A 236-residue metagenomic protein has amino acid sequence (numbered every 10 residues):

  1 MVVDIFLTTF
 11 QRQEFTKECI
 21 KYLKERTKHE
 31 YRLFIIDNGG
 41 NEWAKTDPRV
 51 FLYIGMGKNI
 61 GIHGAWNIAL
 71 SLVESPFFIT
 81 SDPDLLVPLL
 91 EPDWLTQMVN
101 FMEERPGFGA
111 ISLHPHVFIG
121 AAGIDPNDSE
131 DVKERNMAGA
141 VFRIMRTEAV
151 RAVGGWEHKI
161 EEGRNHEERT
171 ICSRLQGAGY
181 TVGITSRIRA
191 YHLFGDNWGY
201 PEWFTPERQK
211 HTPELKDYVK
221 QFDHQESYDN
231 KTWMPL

Functional and structural regions predicted by a protein language model:
M1-K21: N-proximal low-complexity "stem/linker" segments adjacent to membrane-targeting elements
V3-D4, R32, T170: Cell-envelope/extracellular polymer assembly enzymes that use nucleotide-activated donors
K21-E30: Short, acidic, metal-binding catalytic loop of nucleotide-sugar glycosyltransferases
I35-K45: A conserved acidic beta->alpha catalytic loop
M56-L72: Glycine-rich, basic loop-to-helix element that forms the pyrophosphate-binding segment of sugar-nucleotide handling
P76-P88: Short beta-strand-to-loop acidic/aromatic patch adjacent to the donor-nucleotide binding site
P88-H158: Conserved catalytic core of nucleotide-sugar-dependent glycosyltransferases
W156-L236: C-terminal catalytic/acceptor-binding lobe
